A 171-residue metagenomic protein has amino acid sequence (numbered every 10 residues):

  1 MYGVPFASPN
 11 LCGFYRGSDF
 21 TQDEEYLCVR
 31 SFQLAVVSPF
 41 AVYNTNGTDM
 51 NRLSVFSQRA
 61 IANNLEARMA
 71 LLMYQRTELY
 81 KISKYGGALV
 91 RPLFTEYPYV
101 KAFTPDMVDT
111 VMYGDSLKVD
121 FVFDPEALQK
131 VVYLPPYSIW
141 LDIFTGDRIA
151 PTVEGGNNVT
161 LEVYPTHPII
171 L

Functional and structural regions predicted by a protein language model:
M1-I169: Catalytic-domain carbohydrate-binding cleft regions of carbohydrate-active enzymes
